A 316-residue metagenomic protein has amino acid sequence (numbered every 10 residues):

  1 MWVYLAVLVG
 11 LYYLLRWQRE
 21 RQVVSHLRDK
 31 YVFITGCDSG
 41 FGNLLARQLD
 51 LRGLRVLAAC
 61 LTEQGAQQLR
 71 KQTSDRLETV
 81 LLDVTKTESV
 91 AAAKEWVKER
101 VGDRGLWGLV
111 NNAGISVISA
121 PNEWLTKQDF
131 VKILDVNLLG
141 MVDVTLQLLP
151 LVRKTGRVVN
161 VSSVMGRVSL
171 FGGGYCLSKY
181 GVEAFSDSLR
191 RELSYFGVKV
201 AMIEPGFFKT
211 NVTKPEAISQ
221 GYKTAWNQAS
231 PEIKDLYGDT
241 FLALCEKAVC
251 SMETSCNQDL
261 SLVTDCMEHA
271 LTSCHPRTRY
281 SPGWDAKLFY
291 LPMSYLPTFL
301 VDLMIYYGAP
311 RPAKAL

Functional and structural regions predicted by a protein language model:
Y31, D38-S39: Conserved glycine-rich cofactor-binding loop
L51-Q68: Conserved glycine-rich Rossmann-like NAD(P)H-binding loop of the short-chain dehydrogenase/reductase
T73-E88: Rossmann-fold cofactor-recognition segment
T85-R104: Conserved Rossmann-fold cofactor-binding substructure of NAD(P)-dependent oxidoreductases
A120-N122, D129-V131: Substrate-binding pocket helix/loop in short-chain dehydrogenase/reductase
R157-G181, D187, R191-S194, G206-F207 (+1 more regions): Catalytic loop of short-chain dehydrogenase/reductase
Y195-R277: SDR active-site lid
